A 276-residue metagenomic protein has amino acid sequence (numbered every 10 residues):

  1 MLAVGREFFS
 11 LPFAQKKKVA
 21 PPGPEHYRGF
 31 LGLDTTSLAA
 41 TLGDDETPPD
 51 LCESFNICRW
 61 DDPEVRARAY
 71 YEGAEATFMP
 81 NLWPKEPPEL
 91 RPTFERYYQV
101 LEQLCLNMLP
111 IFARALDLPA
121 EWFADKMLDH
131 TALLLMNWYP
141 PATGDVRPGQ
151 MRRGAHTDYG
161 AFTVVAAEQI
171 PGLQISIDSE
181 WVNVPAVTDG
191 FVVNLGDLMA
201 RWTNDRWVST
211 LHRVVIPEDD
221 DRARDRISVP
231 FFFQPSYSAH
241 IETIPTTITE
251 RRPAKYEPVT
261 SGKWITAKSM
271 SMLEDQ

Functional and structural regions predicted by a protein language model:
M1-Q276: Peripheral, non-catalytic segments flanking oxidoreductase cores
